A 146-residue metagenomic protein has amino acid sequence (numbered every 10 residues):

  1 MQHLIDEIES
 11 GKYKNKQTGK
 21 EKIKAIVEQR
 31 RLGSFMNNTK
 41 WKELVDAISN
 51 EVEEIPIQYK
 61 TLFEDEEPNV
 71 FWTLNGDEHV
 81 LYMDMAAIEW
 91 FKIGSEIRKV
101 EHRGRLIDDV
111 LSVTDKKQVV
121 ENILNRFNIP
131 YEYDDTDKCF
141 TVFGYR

Functional and structural regions predicted by a protein language model:
M1-Y133, Y145-R146: Structured alpha/beta or helical-core interaction and ligand-binding surfaces enriched in interleaved
K138-Y145: A generic structural motif
